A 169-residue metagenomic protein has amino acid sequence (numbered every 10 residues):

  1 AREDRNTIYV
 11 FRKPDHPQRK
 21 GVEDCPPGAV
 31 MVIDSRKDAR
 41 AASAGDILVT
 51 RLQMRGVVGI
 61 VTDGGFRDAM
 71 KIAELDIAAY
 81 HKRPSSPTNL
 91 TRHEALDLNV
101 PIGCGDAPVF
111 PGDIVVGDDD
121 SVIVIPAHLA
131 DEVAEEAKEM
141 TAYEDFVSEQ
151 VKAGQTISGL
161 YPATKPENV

Functional and structural regions predicted by a protein language model:
A1-P111, I125-V169: Feature captures the catalytic cores and cofactor-binding loops of soluble hydro-lyases/lyases that act on carboxylate
V115: C-terminal binding/interaction regions
D120-I123: Channel- or pocket-lining gating/hinge segments that regulate access to a cavity or pore
